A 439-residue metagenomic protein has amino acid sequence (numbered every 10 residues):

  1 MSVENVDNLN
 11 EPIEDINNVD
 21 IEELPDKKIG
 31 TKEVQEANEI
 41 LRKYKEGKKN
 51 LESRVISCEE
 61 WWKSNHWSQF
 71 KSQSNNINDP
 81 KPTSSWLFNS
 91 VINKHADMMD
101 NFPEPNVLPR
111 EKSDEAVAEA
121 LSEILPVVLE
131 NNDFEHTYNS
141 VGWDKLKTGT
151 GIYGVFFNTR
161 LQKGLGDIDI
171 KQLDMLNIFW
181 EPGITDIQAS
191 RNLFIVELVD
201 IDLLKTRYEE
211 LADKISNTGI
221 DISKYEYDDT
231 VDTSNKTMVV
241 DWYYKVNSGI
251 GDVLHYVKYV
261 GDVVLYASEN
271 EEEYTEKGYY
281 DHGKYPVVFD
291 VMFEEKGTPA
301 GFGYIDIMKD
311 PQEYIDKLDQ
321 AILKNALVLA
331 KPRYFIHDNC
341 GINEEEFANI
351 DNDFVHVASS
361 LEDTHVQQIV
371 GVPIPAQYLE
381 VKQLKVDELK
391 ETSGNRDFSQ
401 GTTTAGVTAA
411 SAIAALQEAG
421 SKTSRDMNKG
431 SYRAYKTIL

Functional and structural regions predicted by a protein language model:
M1-E276, P373, Q377, V381-L384: Extended, helix-rich architectural segments
K81-L125, L129, F157, Y266-A300 (+1 more regions): Long amphipathic alpha-helical segments
T137, Q162-G166, L327, D397-T402: Short, solvent-exposed secondary-structure capping/transition elements
D306, D319, L323: Glycine-rich, acidic/polar active-site loops that bind/position phosphate-bearing ligands
I307, P311: Core catalytic machinery and nucleic-acid-binding channels of phosphodiester-processing enzymes
